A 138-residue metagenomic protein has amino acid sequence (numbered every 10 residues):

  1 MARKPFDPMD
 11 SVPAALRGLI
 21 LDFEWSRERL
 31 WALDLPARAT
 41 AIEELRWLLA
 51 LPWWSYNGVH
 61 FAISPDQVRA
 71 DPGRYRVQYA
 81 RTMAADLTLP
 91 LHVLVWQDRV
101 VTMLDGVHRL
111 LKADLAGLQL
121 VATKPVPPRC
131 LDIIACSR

Functional and structural regions predicted by a protein language model:
M1-W31: N-terminal extension/subdomain marker
D22-L35, V59-D66: Short charge-dense sequence patches
E28-P52: Extended, charge-rich helix/loop segments that form flexible, surface "patches" used to engage negatively charged
L45-T102: Short alpha-helix boundary/capping and kink motifs at helix termini
L94-W96, G106, V126: Short, loop-centered acidic/histidine patches that primarily coordinate divalent metals
D98-L115: A sequence-level detector for short glycine-anchored, His/Arg-bearing signature motifs that mark catalytic or binding
A113-R138: Short, Lys/Arg-rich amphipathic alpha-helical interaction segments that bind nucleic acids or acidic protein surfaces
